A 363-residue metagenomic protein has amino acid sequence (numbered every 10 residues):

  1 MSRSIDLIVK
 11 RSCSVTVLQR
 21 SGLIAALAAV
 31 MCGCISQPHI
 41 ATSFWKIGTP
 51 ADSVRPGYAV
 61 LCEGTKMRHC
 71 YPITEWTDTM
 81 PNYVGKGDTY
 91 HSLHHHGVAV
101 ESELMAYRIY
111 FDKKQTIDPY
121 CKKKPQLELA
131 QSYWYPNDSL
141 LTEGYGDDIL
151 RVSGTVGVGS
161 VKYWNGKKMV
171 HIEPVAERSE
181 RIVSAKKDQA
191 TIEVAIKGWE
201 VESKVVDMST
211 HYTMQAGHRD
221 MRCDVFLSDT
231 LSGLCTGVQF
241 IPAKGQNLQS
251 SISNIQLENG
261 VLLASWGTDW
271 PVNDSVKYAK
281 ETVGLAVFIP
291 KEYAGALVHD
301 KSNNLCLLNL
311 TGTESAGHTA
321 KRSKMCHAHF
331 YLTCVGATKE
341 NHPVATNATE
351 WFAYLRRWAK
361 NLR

Functional and structural regions predicted by a protein language model:
S2-A29, L248-L257: Short, basic, low-complexity termini and linkers enriched in Ser/Thr/Gly/Pro that act as targeting/leader peptides
C32-G33: C-terminal motif of bacterial Sec signal peptides marking the signal peptidase cleavage site
H39-E173: Solvent-exposed N-terminal domain segments of exported/luminal and surface proteins
P56-Y58, D88-S92, A106, F111 (+4 more regions): Sequence-level preference for short, compositionally simple segments enriched in small aliphatic or small polar residues
P81, G87, F288-R363: Beta-strand-rich recognition/accessory modules
T142-A216: Extended, loop-rich substrate-binding clefts of extracytoplasmic carbohydrate-active enzymes
M208, R219-N254: Acidic (Asp/Glu-rich), glycine- and aromatic
G245-P271: Aromatic sugar-binding interfaces of carbohydrate-active proteins
